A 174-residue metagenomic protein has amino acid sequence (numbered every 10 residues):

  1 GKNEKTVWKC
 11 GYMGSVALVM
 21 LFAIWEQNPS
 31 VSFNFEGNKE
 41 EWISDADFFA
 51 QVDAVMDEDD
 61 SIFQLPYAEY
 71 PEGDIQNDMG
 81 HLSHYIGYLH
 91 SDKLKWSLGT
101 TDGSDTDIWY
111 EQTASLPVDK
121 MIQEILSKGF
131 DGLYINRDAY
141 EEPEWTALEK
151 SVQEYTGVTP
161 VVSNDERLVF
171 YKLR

Functional and structural regions predicted by a protein language model:
G1-F35, S115-K120, K128-Y134, Y140 (+2 more regions): Membrane-embedded transmembrane-helix bundle of lipid-linked glycan/lipid transferases
W8-L94: Extracytoplasmic
E40-F48, T113, P117, E144: Soluble or luminal CAZymes and related metallo-dependent hydrolases
W42, Q123, D138: Short, charged/polar micro-motifs that form catalytic or ligand-binding hotspots
A54-Y67, P71-K93, E124, G129 (+3 more regions): Flexible, solvent-exposed extracytoplasmic
S83-G132: Luminal/periplasmic acceptor-recognition loop/helix of membrane-associated glycosyltransferases
Y140-T146: Short acidic, Gly/Pro-enriched loop/turn segments at secondary-structure junctions
